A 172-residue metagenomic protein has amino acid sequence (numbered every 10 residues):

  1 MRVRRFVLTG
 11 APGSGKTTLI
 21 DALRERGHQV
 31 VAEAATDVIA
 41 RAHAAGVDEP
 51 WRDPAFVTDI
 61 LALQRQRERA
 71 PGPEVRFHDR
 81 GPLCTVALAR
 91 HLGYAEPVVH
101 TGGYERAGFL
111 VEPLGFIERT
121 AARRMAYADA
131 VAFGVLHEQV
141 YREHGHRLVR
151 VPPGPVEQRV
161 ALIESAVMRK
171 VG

Functional and structural regions predicted by a protein language model:
L8: Hydrophobic anchor at the beta1->P-loop junction of P-loop NTPases
P12: The conserved Walker
G15: Conserved glycine(s) of the Walker
T18: Conserved Walker
D21-R65: Conserved substrate/cofactor phosphate-moiety recognition/catalytic segment in nucleotide-dependent phosphotransferases
T58-G103, R119: Glycine-rich phosphate-binding loop used to anchor ATP phosphates in small-molecule kinases, encompassing both
G93-V156, V171: A glycine- and Lys/Arg-enriched "phosphate-lid" helix/loop adjacent to the NTP-binding pocket of small-molecule kinases
